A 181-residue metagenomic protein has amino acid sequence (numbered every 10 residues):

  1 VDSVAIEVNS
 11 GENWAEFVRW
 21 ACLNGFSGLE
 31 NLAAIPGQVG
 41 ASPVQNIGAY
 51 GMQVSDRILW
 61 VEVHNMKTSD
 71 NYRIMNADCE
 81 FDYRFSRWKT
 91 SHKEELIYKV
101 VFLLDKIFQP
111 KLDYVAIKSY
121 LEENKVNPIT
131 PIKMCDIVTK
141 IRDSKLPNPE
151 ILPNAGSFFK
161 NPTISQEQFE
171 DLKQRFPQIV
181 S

Functional and structural regions predicted by a protein language model:
V1-T68: Anion-binding (especially nucleotide phosphate/pyrophosphate-binding) glycine-rich loop and adjoining beta-alpha core
Y72-S181: Phosphate/pyrophosphate- and phosphate-bearing ligand-binding catalytic cores of soluble enzymes
